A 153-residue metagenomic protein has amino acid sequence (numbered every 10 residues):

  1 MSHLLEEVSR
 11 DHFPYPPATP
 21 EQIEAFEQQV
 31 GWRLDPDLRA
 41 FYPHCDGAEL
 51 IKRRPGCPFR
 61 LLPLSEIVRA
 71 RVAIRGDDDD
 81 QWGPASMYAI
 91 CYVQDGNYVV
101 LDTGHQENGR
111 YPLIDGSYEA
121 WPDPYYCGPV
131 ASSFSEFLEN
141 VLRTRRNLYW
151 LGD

Functional and structural regions predicted by a protein language model:
M1-Y98, Y149-D153: A surface-exposed partner-binding patch
A85-S86, D115-S117: Secondary-structure boundary/capping motif
C91, D102, I114: Residues in well-ordered beta-strands of folded domains
N97-H105: Broad, structure-driven detector of short, well-ordered beta-strand segments within folded domains
Q106-R110: A short alpha->loop->secondary-structure connector
G116-L138, L142: Compact, glycine/acidic-enriched structural inserts
